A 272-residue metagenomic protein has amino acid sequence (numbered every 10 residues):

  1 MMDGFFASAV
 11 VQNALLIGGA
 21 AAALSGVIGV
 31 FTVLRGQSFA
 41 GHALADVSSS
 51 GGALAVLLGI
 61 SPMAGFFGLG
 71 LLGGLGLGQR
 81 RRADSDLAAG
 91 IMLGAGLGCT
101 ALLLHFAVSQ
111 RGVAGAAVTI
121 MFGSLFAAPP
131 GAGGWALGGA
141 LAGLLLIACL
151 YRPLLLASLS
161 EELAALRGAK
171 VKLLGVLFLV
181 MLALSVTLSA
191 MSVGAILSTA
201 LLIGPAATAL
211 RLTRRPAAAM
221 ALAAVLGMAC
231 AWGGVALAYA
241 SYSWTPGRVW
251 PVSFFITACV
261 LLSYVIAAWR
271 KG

Functional and structural regions predicted by a protein language model:
M1-A22: Membrane-interfacial amphipathic/re-entrant helices at transmembrane-helix boundaries
M1-A7, Q110-A128, L237-R248: Membrane-interface helix termini and inter-helical loops of multi-pass transporters
A14-I17, S61-G68, D86-G90, L137 (+2 more regions): Loop-to-transmembrane alpha-helix initiation sites
A23, V27, A45-S50, G94-A95 (+3 more regions): Hydrophobic alpha-helical segments embedded in the membrane of multi-pass proteins
V30-R111, A209-A224, L237, S241-V249 (+1 more regions): Short loop segments and helix-boundary regions at transmembrane helix junctions of multi-pass inner-membrane proteins
I91-L150: Transmembrane helix-bundle core of multi-pass membrane transporters and related energy-transducing complexes
G133-P205: Helix-loop-helix "hairpin" substructures at the membrane interface of multi-pass membrane proteins
R152-L155, A268-G272: Membrane-interface capping segments at transmembrane-helix boundaries
